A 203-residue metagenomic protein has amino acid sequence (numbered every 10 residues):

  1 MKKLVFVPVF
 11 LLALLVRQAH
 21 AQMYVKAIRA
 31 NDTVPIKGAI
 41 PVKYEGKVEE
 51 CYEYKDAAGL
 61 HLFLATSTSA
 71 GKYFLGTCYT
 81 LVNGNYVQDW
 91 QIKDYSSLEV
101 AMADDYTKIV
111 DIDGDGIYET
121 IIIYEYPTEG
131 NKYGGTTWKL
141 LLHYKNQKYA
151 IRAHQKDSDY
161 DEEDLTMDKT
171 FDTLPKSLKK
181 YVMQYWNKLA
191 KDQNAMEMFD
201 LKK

Functional and structural regions predicted by a protein language model:
L4-L15: Sec-dependent N-terminal signal peptides
V16, A21-V48, T136-W138, H143-K203: Acidic, small-residue rich beta-repeat scaffolds with periodic aromatic anchors
A30-W90: N-terminal "first-domain core" detector
A58-A65, D113-Y124: Acidic/hydrophobic-patterned starts of short beta strands in beta-sheet-rich repeat architectures
F63-G71, S97-E99, T128-G135, L140: Short consensus segments that form the blades of beta-propeller domains, in both extracellular/periplasmic
Y73-F74, D105, I121, G134-W138: Short, surface-exposed coil-to-beta transition loops
L75-G114: Short N-terminal edge-element motif at the start of the domain
K108-Y118, H143-Y149: A short, structured loop/turn motif at beta-sheet edges
